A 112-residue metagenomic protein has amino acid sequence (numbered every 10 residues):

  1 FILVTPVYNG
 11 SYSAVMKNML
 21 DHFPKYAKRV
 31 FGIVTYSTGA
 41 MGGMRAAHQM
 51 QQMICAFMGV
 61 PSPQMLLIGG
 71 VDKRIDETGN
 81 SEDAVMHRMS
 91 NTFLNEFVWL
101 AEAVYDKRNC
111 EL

Functional and structural regions predicted by a protein language model:
F1-M58: Helix-loop-strand module that forms the ligand-binding subsite of alpha/beta enzymes
V60-L112: Glycine-rich phosphate/pyrophosphate-binding loop and the adjoining helix
